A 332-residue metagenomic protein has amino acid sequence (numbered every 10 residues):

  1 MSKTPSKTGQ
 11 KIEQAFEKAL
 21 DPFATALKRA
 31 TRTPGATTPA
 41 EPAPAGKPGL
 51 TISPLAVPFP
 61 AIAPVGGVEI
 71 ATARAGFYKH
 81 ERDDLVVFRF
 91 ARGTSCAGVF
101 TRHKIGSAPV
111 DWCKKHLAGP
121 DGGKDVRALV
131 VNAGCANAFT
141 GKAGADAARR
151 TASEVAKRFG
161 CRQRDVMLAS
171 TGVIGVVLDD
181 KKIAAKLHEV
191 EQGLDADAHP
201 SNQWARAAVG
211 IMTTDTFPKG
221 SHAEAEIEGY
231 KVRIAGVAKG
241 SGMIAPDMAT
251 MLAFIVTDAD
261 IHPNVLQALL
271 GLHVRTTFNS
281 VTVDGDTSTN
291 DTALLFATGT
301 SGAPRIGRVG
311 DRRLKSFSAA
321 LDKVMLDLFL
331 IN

Functional and structural regions predicted by a protein language model:
S2-I105: N-terminal amphipathic/basic leader segments beginning at the initiator methionine
V65-A75, S95-C96, K219-A223, K231 (+3 more regions): Glycine-rich, charged/polar anion/phosphate-binding loops that engage phosphate groups from diverse ligands
A71, V86-F88, D111-C113, N132 (+5 more regions): Residues in well-ordered beta-strands of folded domains
F77-H80, G98, R102, T140-A147 (+5 more regions): Catalytic cores of large soluble enzymes that bind and process phosphate-bearing ligands
L85-R150, R158, M167, M243-A268: Glycine-rich phosphate/pyrophosphate-binding loop regions near the starts of catalytic domains
L129, A133-K142, R164-A185, T282-R305: Short, surface-exposed loop/turn segments at secondary-structure boundaries that line and modulate
R149-F278, S288: Glycine-rich, mobile lid/loop segments that gate access to catalytic sites or pores
T298-N332: A glycine- and small/hydrophobic-rich beta-loop-beta segment that serves as a flexible "lid/hinge" or phosphate-binding
